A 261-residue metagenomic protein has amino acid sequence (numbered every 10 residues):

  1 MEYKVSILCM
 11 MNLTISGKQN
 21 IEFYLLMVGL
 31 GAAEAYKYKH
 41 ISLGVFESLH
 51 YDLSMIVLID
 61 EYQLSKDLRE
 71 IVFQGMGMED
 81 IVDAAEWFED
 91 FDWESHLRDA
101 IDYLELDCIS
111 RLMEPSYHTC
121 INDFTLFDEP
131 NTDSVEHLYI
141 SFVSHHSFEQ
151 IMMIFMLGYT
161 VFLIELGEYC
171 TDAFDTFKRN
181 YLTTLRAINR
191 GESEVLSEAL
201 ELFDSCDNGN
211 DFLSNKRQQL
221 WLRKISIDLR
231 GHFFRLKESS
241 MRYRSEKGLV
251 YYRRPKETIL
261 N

Functional and structural regions predicted by a protein language model:
M1-P255, I259: Acidic, Ser/Pro/Thr-rich low-complexity regulatory regions and the short amphipathic helical interaction modules they
